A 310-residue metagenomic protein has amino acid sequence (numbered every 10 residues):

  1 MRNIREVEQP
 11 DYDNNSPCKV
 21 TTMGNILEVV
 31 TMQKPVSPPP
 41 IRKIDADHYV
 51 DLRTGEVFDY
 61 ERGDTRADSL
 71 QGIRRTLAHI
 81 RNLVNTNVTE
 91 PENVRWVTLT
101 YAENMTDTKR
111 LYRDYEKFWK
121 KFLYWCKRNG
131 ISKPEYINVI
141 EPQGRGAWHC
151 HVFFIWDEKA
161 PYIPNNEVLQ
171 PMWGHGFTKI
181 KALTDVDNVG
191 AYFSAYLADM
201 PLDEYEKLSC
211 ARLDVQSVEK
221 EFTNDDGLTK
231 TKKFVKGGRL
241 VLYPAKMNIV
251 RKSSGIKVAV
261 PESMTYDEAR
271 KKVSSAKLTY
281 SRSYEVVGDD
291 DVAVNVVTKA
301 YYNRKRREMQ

Functional and structural regions predicted by a protein language model:
M1-G146, W156-Q310: Right-hand nucleic-acid polymerase module
C150-F154: Cys/His-coordinated zinc-finger cores
